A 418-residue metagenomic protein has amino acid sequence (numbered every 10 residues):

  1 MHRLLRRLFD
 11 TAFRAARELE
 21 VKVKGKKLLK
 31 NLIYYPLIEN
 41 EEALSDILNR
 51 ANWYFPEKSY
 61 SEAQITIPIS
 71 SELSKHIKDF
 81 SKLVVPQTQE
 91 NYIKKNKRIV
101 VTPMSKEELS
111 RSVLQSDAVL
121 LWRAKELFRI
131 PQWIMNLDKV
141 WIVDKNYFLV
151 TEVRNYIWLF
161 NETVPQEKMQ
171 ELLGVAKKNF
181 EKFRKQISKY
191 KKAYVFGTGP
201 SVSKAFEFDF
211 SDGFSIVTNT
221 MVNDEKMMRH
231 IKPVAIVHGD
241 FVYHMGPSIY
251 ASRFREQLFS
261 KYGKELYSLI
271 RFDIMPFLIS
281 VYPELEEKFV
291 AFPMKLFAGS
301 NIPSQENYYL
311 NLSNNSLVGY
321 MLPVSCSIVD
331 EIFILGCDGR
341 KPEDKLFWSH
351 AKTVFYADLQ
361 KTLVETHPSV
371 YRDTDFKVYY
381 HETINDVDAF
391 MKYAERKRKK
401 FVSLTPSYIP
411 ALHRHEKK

Functional and structural regions predicted by a protein language model:
H2-R17: Short hydrophobic helices that act as membrane-entry/anchoring signals
A15-K418: Metal-ion/cofactor- or nucleotide/acyl-coenzyme-handling active-site neighborhoods
